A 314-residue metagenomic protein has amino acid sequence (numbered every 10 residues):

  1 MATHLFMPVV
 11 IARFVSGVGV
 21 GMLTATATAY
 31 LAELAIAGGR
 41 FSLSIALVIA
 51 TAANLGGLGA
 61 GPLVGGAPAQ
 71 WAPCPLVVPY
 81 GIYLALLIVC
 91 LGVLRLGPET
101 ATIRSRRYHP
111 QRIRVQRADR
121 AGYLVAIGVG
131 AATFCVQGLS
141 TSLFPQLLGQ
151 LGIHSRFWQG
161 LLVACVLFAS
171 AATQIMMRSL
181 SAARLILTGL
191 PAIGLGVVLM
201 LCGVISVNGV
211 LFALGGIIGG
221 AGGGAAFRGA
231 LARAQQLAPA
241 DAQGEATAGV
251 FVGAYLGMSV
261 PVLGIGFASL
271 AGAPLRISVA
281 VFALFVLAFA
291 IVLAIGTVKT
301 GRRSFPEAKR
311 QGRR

Functional and structural regions predicted by a protein language model:
A2-P8, P73, G203-V207: Helix-breaking motifs and short loop linkers at transmembrane-helix boundaries and internal kinks in secondary membrane
M7-G19, V210-I218: Paired small-residue
F14-A52: Cytoplasmic helix-loop-helix junction between adjacent transmembrane helices in 12-TM secondary transporters
F41, V48-R95: Helix-loop-helix hairpin linking two adjacent transmembrane segments in secondary transporters
V77-V93, V279-G296: Symmetry-related core transmembrane helices of the 12-TM Major Facilitator Superfamily/SLC fold
W158-A182, A192, G196: Transmembrane alpha-helices of Major Facilitator/SLC transporters
R184-R228: C-terminal transmembrane helical hairpin of 12-TM major facilitator-type secondary transporters
L231-I277, F282-A283: A late C-terminal transmembrane helix in Major Facilitator Superfamily
